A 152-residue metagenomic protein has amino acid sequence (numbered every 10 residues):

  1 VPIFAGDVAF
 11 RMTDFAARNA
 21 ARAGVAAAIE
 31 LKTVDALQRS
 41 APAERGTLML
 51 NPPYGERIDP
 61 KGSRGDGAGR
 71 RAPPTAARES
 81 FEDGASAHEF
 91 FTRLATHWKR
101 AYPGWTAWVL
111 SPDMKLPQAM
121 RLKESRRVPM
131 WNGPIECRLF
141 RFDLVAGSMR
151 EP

Functional and structural regions predicted by a protein language model:
V1-P152: Class I S-adenosyl-L-methionine-dependent methyltransferase catalytic core
